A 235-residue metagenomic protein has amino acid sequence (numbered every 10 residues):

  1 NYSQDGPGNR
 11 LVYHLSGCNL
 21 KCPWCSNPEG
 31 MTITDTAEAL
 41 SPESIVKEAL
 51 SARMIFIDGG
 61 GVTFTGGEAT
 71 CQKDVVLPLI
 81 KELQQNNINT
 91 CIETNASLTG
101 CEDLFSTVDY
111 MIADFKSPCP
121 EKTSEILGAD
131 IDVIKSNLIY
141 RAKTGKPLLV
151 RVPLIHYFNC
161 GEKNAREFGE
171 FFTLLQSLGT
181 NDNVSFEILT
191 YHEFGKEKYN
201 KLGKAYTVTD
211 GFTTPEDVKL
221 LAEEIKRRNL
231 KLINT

Functional and structural regions predicted by a protein language model:
Y2, E29-I33, P118-E121, I155: A short, flexible beta-alpha/helix-coil linker loop
S3-D5, I55-F56: Short glycine/serine/proline-enriched coil/turn segments at secondary-structure junctions
Q4-L40: Canonical Radical SAM [4Fe-4S] cluster-binding loop centered on the CxxxCxxC motif and its immediate flanking residues
P28-V62: Conserved alpha-helical substructure of the radical SAM core
L50-M54, D58-G61, G66, T70-F194 (+1 more regions): Conserved AdoMet/S-adenosylmethionine-binding subsite of the radical SAM
N200-V208: Short glycine/proline- and charge-enriched loop/turn segments that cap or connect secondary-structure elements
F212: C-terminal catalytic and target-recognition region of SAM-dependent MTase-like enzymes, primarily methyltransferases
E216-T235: A cross-taxonomic marker for long C-terminal extensions/tails that follow the last structured domain
